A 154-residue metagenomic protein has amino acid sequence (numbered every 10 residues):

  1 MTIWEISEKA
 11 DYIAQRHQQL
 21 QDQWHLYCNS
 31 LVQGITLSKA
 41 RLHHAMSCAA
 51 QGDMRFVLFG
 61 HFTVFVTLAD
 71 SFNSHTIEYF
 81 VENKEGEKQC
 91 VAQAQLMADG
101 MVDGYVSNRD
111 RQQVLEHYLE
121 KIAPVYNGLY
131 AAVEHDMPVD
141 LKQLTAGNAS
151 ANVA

Functional and structural regions predicted by a protein language model:
M1-S47: Charge-rich, low-complexity N-terminal segments
T2-I3, S7-Y12, A45, V57-F59 (+1 more regions): Generic detector of bulky aromatic hydrophobic side chains
W4-I6, L37-A40, G52-M54, F62-V64 (+4 more regions): Hydrophobic transmembrane signal anchors and adjacent membrane-proximal interface regions, especially in viral
H17, H25, H43-H44, H61 (+3 more regions): Histidine (H) residue identity feature
Q19, T36, V57, T67 (+3 more regions): Acidic/proline-rich low-complexity IDRs
V32, K39, H43-M46, A50 (+2 more regions): A sequence-level detector of short, solvent-exposed, charge-rich linear segments
R41-C90: Amphipathic, interaction-prone secondary-structure segments
E87-A154: Ampiphathic alpha-helical segments that act as solvent-exposed interaction surfaces
